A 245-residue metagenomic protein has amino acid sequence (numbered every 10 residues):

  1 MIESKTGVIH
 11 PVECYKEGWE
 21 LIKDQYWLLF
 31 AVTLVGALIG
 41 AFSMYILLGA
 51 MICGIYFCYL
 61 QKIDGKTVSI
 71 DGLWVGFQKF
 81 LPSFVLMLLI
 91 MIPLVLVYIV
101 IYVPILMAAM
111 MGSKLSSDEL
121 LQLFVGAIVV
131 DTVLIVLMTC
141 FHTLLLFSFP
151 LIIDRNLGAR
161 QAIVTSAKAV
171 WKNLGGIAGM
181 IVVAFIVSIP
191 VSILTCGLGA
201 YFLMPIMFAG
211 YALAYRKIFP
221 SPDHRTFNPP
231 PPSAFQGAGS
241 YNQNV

Functional and structural regions predicted by a protein language model:
M1-E17, I70, F219-V245: Low-complexity, intrinsically disordered extramembrane tails and loops of integral membrane proteins
I2-T6, A37-D71, P82, Q122-G158 (+1 more regions): Selective recognition of hydrophobic, aromatic-rich stretches within alpha-helical transmembrane segments of polytopic
V8-D24, S69-F77, A159-K172: A short amphipathic helical element positioned immediately N-terminal to and/or at the very start of a transmembrane
I22-L34, L81-V85, W171-V182: Membrane-interface helix starts
L29-M51, L89-I101, G179-S192: Hydrophobic alpha-helical transmembrane segments of multi-pass membrane transport/permease proteins
W74-V85, L89-M91: A conserved helix-loop-strand patch within extracytoplasmic ligand-binding domains of the periplasmic binding
I99-S113: Membrane-helix interface motif
L121, T132, V164-K168, I177: Hydrophobic alpha-helical transmembrane segments and adjacent short intramembrane/lumenal linkers of inner/organellar
